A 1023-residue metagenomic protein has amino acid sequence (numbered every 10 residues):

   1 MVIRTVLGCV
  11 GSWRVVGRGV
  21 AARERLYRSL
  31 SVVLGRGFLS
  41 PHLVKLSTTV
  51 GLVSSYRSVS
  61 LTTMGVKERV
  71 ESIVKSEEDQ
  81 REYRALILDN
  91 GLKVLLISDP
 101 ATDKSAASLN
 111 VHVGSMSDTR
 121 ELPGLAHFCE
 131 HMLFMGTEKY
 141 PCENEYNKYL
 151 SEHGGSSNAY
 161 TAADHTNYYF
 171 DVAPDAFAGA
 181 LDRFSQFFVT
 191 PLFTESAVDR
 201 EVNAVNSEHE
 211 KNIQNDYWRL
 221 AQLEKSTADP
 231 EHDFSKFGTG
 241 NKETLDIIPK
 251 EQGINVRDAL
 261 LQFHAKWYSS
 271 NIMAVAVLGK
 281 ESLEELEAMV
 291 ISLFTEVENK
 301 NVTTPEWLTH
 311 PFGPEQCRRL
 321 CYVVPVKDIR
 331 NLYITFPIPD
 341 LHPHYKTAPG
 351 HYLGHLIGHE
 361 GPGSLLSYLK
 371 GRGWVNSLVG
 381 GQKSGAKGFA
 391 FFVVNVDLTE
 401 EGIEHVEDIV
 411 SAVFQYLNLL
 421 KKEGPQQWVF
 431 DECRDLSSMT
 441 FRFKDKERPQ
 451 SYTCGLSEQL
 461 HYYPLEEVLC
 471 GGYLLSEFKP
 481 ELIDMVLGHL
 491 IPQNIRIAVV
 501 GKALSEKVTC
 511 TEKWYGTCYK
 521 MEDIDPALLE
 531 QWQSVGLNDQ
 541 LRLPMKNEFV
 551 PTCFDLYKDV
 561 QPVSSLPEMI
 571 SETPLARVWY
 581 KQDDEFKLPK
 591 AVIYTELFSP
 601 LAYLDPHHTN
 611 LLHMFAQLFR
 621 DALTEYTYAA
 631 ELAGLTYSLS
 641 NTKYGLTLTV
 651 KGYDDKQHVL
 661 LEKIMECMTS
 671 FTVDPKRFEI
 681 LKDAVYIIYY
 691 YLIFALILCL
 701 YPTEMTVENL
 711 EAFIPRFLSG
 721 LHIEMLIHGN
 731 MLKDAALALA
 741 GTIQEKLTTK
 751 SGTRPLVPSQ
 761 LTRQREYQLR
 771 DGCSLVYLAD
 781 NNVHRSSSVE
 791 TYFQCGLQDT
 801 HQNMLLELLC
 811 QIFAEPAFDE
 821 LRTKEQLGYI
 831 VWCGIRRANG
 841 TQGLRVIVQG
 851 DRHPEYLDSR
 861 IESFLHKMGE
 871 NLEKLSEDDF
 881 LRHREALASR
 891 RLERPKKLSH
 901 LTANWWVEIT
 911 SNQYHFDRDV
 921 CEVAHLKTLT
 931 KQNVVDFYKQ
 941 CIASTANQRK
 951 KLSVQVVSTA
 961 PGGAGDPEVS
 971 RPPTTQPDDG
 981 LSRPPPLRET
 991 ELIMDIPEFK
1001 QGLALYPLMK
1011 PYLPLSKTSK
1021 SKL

Functional and structural regions predicted by a protein language model:
M1-G35: N-terminal chloroplast transit peptides
G8-W13, S31, L43, L52-Y56 (+7 more regions): C-terminal regions of mature proteins
R69, A101-D171, Q214, T239-N241 (+9 more regions): M16/MPP (pitrilysin/insulinase) zinc-metallopeptidase core fold and M16-derived inactive scaffolds
M135-K139, F170-A204, H359-G361, G385-K446 (+10 more regions): M16/insulysin-pitrilysin zinc metalloprotease superfamily fold
L192-A204, E208-K236, E243, I247-D258 (+15 more regions): Non-catalytic accessory/assembly modules
E287-T303, L739-R754: Glycine-centered hinge/linker elements that transmit conformational signals in sensory and ligand-binding systems
L332, P337-P339, Y345-Q426, I570-N641 (+4 more regions): Structured mid-domain segments that build the active-site/substrate or prosthetic-cofactor binding neighborhood
